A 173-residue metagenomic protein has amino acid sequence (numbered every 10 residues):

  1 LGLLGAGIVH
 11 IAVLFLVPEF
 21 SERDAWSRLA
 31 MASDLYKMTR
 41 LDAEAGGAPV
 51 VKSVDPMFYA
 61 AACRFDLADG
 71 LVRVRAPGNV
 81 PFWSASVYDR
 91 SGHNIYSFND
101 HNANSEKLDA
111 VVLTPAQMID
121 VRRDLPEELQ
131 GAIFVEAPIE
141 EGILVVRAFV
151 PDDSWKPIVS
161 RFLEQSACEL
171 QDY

Functional and structural regions predicted by a protein language model:
L1-Y173: A compositional/structural signature for long, glycine/proline-rich flexible linkers and loops on extracytoplasmic
